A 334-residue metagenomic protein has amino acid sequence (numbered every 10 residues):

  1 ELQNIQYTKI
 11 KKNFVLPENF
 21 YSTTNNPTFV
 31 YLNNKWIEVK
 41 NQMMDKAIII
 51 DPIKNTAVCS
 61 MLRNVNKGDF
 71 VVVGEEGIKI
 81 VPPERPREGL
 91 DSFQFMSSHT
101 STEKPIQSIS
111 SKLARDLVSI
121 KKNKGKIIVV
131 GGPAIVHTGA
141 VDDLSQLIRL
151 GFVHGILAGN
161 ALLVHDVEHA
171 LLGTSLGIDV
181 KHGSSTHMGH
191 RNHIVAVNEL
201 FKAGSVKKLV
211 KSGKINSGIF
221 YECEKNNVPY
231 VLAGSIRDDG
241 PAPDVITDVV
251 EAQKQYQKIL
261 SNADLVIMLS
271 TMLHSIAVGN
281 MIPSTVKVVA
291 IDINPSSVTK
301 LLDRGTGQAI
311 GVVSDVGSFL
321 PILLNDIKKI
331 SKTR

Functional and structural regions predicted by a protein language model:
E1-F93, D179, S184-H193: Electropositive, gly/pro-rich neighborhoods at or near active sites that engage anionic ligands
Q42, P82-P86, G139-D143, D166-L172 (+3 more regions): Short acidic, glycine/serine/threonine-rich loops at helix termini
I78, G132-T138, A161-V164, D238 (+1 more regions): Gly/Ser/Thr-rich loops at beta-strand to alpha-helix junctions that form or flank small-molecule/cofactor-binding
R87-T102, V197-K202, R237-D239: Gly-rich Lys/Arg/Thr-decorated short loops/hinges at beta-loop-alpha junctions or inter-strand turns that position
P105-K122, S297-L302, L320: Structured alpha-helical segments in the cores of large, soluble enzyme domains
L117, K121-G131, I135-R149: Active-site pocket-lining segments that scaffold enzyme catalytic pockets across diverse folds
I127, S145-N198, M268: Active-site histidine-anchored catalytic micro-motif
D179-R334: C-terminal functional extensions of proteins
